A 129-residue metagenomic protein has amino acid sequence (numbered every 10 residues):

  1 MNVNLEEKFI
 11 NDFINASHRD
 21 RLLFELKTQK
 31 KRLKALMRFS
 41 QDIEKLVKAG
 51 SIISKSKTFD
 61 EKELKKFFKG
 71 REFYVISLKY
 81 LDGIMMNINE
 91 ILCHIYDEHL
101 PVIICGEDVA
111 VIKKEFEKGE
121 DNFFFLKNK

Functional and structural regions predicted by a protein language model:
M1-E120, L126-K129: Structured alpha/beta or helical-core interaction and ligand-binding surfaces enriched in interleaved
